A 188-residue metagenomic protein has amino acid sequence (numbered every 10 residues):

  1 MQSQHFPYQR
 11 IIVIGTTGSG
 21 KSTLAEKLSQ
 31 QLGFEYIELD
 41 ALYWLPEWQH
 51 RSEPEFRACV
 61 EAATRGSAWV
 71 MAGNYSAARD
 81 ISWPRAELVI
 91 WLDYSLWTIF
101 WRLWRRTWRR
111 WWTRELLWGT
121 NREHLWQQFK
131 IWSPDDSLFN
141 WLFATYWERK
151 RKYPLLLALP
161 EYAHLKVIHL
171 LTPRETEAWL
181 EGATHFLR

Functional and structural regions predicted by a protein language model:
Q2-Y8, S137-R188: NTP-dependent small-molecule kinase module
V13: Hydrophobic anchor at the beta1->P-loop junction of P-loop NTPases
T17: The conserved Walker
K21: Conserved lysine of the Walker
L24: Hydrophobic positions on the alpha1 helix immediately C-terminal to the Walker A/P-loop
K27: Active-site signature of alpha/beta-hydrolase-fold catalytic machinery across serine- and Asp/Cys-nucleophile hydrolases
E35-V89, Y94: Conserved nucleotide-sensing/catalytic segment adjacent to the nucleotide-binding pocket in NTP-handling enzymes
Y94-R149: A glycine- and Lys/Arg-enriched "phosphate-lid" helix/loop adjacent to the NTP-binding pocket of small-molecule kinases
